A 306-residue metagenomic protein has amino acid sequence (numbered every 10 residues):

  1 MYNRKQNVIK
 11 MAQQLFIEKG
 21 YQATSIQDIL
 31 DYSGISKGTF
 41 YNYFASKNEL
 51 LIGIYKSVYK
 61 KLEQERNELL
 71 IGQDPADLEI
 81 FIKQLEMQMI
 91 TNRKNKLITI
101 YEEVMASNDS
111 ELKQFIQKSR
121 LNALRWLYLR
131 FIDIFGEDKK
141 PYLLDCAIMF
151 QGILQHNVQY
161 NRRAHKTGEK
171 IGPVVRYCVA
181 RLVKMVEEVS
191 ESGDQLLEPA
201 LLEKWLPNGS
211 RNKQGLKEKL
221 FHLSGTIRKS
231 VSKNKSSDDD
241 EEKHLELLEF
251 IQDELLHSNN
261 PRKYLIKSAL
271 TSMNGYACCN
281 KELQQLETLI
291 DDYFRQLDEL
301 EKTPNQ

Functional and structural regions predicted by a protein language model:
M1-L15, K19: Basic, helix-initiating cap at the start of DNA-binding domains
I35-F44: Short hydrophobic/aromatic patch on the recognition helix
S46-I52: Short amphipathic alpha-helical segment with a characteristic S/N-K-E followed by hydrophobic residues
G53, N67-R93, F150: Hydrophobic alpha-helical connector segments
M87-Q114, S192-L201: Amphipathic alpha-helical segments used for helix-helix packing
S110-F135, I148, R176-K184: Amphipathic alpha-helical packing segments from all-alpha helical-bundle domains
K140-R162: Hydrophobic alpha-helical segments that form the core of small-molecule binding pockets and/or dimer interfaces
E188-Q306: Charged, low-complexity intrinsically disordered regulatory/assembly segments
